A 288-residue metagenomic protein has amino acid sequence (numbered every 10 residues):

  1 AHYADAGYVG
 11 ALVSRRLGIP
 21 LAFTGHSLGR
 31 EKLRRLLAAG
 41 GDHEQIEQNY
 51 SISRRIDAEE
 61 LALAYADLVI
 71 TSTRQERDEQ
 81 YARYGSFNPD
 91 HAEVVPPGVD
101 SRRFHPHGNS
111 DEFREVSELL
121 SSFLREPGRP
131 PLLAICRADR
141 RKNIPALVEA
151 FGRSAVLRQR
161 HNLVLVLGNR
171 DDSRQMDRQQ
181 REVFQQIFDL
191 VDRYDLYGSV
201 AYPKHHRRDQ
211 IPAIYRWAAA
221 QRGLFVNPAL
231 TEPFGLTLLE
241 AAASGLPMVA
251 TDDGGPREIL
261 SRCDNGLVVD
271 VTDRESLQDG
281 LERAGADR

Functional and structural regions predicted by a protein language model:
A1-R288: Catalytic cores of nucleotide-sugar-dependent glycosyltransferases that transfer UDP/GDP/TDP-activated
